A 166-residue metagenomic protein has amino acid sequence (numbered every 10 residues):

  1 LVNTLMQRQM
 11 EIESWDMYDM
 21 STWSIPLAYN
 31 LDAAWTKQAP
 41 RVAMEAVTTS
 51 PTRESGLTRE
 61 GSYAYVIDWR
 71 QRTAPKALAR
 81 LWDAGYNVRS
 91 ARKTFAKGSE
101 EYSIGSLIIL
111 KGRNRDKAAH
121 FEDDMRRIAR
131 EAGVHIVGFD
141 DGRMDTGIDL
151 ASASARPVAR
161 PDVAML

Functional and structural regions predicted by a protein language model:
L1-L166: Intrinsic-disorder/low-complexity accessory segments
